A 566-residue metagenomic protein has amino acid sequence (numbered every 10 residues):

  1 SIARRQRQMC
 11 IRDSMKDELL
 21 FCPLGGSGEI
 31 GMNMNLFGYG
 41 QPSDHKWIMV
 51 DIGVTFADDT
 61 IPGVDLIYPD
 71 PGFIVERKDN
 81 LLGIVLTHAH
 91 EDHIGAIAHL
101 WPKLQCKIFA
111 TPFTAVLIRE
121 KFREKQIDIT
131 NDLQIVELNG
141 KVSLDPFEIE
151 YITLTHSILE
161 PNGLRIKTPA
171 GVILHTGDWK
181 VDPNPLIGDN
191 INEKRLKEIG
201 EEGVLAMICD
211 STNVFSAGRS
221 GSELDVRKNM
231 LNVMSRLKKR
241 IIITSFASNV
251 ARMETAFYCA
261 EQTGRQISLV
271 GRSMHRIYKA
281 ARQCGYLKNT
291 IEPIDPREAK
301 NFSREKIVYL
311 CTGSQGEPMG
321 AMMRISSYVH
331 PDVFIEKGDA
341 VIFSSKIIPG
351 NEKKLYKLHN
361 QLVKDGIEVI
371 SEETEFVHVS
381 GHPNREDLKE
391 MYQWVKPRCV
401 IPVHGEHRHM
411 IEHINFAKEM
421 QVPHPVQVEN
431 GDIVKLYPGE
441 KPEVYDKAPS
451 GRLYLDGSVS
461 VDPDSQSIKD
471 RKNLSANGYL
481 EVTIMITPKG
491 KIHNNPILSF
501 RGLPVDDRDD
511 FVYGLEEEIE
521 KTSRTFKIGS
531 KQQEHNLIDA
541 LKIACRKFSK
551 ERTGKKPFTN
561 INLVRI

Functional and structural regions predicted by a protein language model:
S1-D13: Single conserved hydrophobic/aromatic residue that forms the stacking wall/gate of nucleotide- or nucleobase-binding
R4-Q6, H88-H93, H156, H175 (+2 more regions): Histidine-centered active-site/metal-ligand motif
R5, D79, F147, E201-E202 (+5 more regions): Structured loop/turn residues at beta-strand edges in well-structured enzyme cores
M15-V85, H90-N301, G320-F334, K353-K357: His/Asp/Glu-rich metal-coordinating catalytic cores of metallo-dependent phosphodiesterases/hydrolases acting on
F21, L133-I135, A206-I208, V341 (+3 more regions): Conserved beta-strand scaffold positions in the cores of enzyme catalytic domains, especially in NTP/NDP-utilizing
F122, A417, S549: Conserved hydrophobic residues forming the short capping helix/wall of the S-adenosyl-L-methionine
F215-S344, I348-S530, I538, I543: Hard-cation-handling environments
S530-I566: C-terminal tails and terminal domains of large nucleic-acid-associated and other macromolecular-machine proteins
